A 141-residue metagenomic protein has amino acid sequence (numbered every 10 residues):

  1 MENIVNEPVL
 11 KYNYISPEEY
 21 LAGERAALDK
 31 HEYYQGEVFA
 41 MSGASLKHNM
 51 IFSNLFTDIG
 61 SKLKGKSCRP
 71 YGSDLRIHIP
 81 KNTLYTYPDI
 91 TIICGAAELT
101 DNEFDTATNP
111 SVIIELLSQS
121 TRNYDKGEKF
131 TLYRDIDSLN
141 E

Functional and structural regions predicted by a protein language model:
M1-E141: Gly/Pro/Ser/Thr-rich low-complexity, intrinsically disordered segments predominantly at protein N-termini
